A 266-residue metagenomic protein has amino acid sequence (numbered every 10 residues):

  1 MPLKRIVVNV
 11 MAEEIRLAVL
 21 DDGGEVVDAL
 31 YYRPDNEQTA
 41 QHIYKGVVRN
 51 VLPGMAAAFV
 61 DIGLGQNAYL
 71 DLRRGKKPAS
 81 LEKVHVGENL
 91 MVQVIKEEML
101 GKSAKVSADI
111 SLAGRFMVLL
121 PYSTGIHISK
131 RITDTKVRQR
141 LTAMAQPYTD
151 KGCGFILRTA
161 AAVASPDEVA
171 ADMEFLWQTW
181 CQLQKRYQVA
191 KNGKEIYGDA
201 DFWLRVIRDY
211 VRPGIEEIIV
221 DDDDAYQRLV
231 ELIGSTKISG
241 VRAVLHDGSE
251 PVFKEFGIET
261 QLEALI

Functional and structural regions predicted by a protein language model:
M1-I266: DE-rich acidic low-complexity regions and acidic surface loops
